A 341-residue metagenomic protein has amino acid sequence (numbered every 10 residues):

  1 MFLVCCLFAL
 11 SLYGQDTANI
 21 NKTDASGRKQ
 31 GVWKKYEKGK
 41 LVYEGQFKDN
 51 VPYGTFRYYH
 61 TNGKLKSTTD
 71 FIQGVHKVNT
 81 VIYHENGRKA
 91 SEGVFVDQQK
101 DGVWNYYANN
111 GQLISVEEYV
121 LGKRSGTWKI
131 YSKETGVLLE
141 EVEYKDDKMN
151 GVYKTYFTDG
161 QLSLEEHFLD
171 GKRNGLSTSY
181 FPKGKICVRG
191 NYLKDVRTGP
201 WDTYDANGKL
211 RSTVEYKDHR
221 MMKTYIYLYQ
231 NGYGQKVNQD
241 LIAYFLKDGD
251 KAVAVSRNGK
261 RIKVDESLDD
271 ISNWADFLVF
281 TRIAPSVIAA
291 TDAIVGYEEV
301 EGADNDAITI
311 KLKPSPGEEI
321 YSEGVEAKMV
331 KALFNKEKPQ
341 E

Functional and structural regions predicted by a protein language model:
M1, G14-T17, Q340-E341: Short, Lys/Arg-enriched, disordered terminal segments
M1-F2, Y225: Intrinsic low-complexity/IDR segments
F2-S11: Bacterial N-terminal signal peptides
Y13-I226: Glycine/tyrosine- and acidic-biased, solvent-exposed loop/turn segments at the edges of beta-strands
M222-E341: Basic, polyanion-interacting recognition surfaces, primarily in bacterial LytTR/OmpR-type DNA-binding effector domains
